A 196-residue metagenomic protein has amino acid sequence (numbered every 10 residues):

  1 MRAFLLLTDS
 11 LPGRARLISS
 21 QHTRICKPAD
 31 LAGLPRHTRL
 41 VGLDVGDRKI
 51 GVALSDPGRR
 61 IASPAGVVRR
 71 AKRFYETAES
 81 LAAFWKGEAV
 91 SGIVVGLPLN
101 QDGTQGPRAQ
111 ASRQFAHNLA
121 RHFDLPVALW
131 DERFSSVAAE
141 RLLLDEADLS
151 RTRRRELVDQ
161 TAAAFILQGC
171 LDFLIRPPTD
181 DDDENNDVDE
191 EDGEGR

Functional and structural regions predicted by a protein language model:
M1-L6, S10-A15: N-terminal chloroplast transit peptides
L7, L17-L43, R48-D183, D187-R196: Phosphate- and other anionic-substrate recognition elements at nucleic-acid/protein interfaces
